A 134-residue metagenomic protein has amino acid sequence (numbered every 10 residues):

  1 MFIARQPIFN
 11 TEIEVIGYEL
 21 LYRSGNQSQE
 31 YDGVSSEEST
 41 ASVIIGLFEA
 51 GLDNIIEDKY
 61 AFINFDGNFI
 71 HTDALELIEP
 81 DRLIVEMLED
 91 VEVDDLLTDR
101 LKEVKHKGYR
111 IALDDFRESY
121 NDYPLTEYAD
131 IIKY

Functional and structural regions predicted by a protein language model:
M1-R82, M87-E92, L96: Bacterial c-di-GMP phosphodiesterase EAL domain
L77-Y134: The catalytic core of metal-dependent phosphodiesterases that act on cyclic dinucleotides
